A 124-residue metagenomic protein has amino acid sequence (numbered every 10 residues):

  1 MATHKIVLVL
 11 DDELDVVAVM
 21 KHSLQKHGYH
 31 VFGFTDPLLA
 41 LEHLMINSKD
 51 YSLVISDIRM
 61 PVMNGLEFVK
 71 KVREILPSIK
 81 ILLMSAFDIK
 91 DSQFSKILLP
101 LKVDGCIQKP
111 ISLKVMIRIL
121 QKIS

Functional and structural regions predicted by a protein language model:
L14-F32, L101: Two-component/phosphorelay signaling modules centered on CheY-like receiver
G33-L53: Acidic, metal-coordinating helix/loop segments flanking the phosphotransfer/catalytic sites of two-component signaling
T35-D36, N64-E67: Acidic catalytic/metal-coordinating carboxylates
E42, L66-P77: Short amphipathic alpha-helix used as the core "switch/output" element in two-component signaling
D57: Active-site residues of response regulator receiver
M60: Receiver (REC) domain active-site loop signature in two-component systems and cognate sites in sensor histidine kinases
E67, D88-G105, K114, R118: Alpha4 helix (beta4-alpha4-beta5 surface) of REC/receiver domains from two-component response regulators
M84-A86: Hydrophobic/aromatic residues positioned on beta-strands within the core alpha/beta folds
